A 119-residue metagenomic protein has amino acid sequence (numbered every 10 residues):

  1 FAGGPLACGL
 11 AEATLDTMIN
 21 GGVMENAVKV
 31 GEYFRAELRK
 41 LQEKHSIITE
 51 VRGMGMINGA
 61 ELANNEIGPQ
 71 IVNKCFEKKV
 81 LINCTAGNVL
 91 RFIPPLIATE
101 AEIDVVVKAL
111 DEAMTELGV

Functional and structural regions predicted by a protein language model:
F1-V119: Conserved N-terminal phosphate-binding loop of PLP-dependent enzymes in the Aspartate aminotransferase
